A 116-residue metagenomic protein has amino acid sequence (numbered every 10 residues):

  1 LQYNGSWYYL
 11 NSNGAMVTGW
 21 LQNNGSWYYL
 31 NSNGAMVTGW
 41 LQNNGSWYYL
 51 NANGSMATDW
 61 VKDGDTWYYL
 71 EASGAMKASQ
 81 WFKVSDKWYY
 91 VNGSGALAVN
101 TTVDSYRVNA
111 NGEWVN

Functional and structural regions predicted by a protein language model:
L1-N116: Extracellular adhesion/carbohydrate-binding repeat motifs centered on closely spaced tryptophans
